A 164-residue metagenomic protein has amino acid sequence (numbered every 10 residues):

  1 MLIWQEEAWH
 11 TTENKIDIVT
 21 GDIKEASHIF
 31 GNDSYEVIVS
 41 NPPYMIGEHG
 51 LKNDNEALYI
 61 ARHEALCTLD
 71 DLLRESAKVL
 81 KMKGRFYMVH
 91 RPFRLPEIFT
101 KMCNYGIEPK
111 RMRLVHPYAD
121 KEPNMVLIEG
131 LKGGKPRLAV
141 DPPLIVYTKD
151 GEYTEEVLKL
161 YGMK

Functional and structural regions predicted by a protein language model:
I3-E36: S-adenosyl-L-methionine
E25, Y44, K132: Short, glycine/acidic-enriched loop or turn micro-motifs at the edges of active sites
S27, E48, P96: Glycine/Thr-rich phosphate-binding loops of Rossmann-like dinucleotide-binding domains
N32, G50-N53, F99-M102: Short amphipathic alpha-helical segments
E36-V37, P42-D71: Mobile active-site "lid"/loop adjacent to the S-adenosyl-L-methionine
A65-P117, K121-P123, L127: Conserved Class I SAM-dependent methyltransferase catalytic core
E122-K164: SAM/dcSAM-binding transferase cores
